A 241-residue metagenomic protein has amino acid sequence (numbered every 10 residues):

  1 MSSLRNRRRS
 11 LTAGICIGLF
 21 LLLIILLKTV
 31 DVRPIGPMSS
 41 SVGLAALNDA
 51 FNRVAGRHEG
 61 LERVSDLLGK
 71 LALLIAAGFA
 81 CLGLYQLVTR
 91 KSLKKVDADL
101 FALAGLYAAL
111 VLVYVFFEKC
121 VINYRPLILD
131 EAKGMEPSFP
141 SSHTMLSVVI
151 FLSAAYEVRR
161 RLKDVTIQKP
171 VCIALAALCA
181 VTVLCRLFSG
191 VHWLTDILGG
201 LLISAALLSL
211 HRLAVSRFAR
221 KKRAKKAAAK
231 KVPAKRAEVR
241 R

Functional and structural regions predicted by a protein language model:
S2-P137, M145-I173: Hydrophobic alpha-helical bundle signature of multipass membrane enzymes
R7-L11, L127-R241: Membrane-embedded catalytic cores of phosphoryl/pyrophosphoryl-handling enzymes
